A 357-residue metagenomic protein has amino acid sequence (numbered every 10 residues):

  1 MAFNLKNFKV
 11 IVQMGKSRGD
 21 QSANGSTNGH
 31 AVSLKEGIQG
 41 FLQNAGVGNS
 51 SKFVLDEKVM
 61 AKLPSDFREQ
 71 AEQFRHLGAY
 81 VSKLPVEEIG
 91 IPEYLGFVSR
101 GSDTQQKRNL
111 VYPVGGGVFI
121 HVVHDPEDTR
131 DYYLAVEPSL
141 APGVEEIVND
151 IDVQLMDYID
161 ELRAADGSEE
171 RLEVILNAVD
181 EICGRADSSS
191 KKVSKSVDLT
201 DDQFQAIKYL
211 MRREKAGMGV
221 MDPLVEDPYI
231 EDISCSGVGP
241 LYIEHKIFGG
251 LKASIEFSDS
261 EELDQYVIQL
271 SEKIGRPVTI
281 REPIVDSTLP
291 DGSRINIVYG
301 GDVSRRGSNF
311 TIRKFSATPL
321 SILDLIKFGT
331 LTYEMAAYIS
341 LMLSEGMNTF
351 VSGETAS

Functional and structural regions predicted by a protein language model:
A2-I274: N-terminal accessory targeting/assembly segments
C235-S236, P240-N348: P-loop NTP-binding catalytic core
V351: Hydrophobic anchor at the beta1->P-loop junction of P-loop NTPases
E354-T355: The conserved Walker
